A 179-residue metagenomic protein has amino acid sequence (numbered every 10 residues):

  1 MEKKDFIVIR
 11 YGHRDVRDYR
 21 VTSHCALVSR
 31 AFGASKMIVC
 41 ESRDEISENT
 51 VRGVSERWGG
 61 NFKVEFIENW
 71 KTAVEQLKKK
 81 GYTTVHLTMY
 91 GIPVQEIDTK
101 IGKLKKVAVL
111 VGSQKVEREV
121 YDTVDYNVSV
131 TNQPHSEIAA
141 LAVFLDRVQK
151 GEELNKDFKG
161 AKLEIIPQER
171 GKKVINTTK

Functional and structural regions predicted by a protein language model:
M1-T88, Q149-L154: RNA substrate-binding interface of SAM-dependent RNA methyltransferases
H24-V28, V54-E56, I101-K103, D125-Y126 (+1 more regions): Short, solvent-exposed amphipathic alpha-helical segments in soluble enzyme and RNA/protein-processing domains
M37-R43, E68-W70, K115-R118, A139-V143 (+1 more regions): Short C-terminal domain-edge/linker segments immediately following a structured domain
S47-E48, K71-V74, P93-Q95, E117-R118 (+1 more regions): Short, well-ordered alpha-helical microsegments
E48-G53, I97-T99, A140-L141: Short secondary-structure transition/capping segments
G91-V130: Long, charge-patterned amphipathic alpha-helical coiled-coil/hairpin "stalk" segments used as oligomerization
V120-K172: Structured adenosyl-cofactor binding patch, chiefly the S-adenosyl-L-methionine
T178-K179: A conserved mid-domain beta-alpha-beta active-site/ligand-binding segment of alpha/beta enzyme cores
